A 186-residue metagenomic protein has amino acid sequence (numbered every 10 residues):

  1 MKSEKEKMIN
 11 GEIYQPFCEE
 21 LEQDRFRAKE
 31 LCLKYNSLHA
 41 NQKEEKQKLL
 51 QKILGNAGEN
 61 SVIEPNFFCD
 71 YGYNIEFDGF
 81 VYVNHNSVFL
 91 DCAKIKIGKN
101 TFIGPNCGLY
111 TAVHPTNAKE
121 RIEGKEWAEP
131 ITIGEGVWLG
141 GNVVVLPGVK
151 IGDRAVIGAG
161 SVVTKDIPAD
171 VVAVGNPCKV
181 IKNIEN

Functional and structural regions predicted by a protein language model:
M1-N60, C178-K182, N186: Terminal amphipathic alpha-helical/low-complexity segments used for targeting or macromolecular assembly
G11, W138, V156, V172-V174: Short-chain dehydrogenase/reductase
A40, F67-K150, N176-C178, K182-E185: Flexible, glycine/small-residue-enriched loop-and-beta-strand segment within the central core of proteins
E59-I63, D70: LRR N-terminal entry segment and analogous cap-like coil->beta motifs
Y110, T164, V172-V174: Structural detector of well-ordered beta-strand residues that form the stable sheet scaffold of enzyme domains
K150, T164-K165: Active-site/ligand-binding-proximal alpha/beta "capping" segment
